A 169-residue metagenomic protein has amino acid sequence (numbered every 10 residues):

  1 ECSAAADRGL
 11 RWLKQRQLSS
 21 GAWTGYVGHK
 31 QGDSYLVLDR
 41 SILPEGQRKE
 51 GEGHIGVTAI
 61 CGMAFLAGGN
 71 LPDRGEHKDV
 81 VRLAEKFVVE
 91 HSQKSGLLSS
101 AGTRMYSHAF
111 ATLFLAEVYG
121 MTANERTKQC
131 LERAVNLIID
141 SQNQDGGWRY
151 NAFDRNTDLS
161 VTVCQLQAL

Functional and structural regions predicted by a protein language model:
E1-L169: Preference for long, amphipathic alpha-helical scaffolds in soluble/luminal domains and all-alpha bundles
